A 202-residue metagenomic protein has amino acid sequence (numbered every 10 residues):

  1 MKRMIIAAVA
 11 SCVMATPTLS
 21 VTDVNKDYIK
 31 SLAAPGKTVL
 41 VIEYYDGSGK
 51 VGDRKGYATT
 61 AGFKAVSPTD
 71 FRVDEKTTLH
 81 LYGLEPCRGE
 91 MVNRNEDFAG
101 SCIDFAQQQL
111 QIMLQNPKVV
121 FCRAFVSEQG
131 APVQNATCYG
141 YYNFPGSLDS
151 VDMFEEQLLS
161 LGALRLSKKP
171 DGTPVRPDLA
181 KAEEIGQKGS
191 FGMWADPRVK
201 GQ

Functional and structural regions predicted by a protein language model:
M1-M4: Positively charged n-region of N-terminal signal peptides that target proteins for export
A7-A15: Bacterial N-terminal signal peptides
T18-Q202: Small beta-barrel nucleic-acid-binding modules, primarily SNase/OB-fold domains and secondarily Tudor-like barrels
